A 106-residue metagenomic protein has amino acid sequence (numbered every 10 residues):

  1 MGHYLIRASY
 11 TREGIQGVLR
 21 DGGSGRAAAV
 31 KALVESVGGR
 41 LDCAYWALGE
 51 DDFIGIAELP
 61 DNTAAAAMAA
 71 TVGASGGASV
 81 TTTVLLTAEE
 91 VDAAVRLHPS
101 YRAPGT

Functional and structural regions predicted by a protein language model:
M1-T106: A compositional/biophysical signature of low hydrophobicity enriched in polar/charged and small residues
